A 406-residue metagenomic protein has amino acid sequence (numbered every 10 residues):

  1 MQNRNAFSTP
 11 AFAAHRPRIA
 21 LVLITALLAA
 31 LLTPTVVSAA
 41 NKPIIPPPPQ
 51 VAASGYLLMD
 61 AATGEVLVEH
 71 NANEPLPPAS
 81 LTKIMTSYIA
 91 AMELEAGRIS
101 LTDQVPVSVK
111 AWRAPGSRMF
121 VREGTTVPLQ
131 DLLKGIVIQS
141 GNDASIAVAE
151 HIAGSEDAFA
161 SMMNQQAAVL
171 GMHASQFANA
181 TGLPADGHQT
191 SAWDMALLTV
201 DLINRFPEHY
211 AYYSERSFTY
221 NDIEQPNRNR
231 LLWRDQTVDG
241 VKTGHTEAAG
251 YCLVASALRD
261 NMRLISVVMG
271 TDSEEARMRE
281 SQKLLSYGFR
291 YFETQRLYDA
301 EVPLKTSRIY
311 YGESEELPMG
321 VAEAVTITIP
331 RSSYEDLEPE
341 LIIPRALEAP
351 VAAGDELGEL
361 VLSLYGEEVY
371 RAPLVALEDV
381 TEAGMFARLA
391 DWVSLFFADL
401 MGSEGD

Functional and structural regions predicted by a protein language model:
N3-L23: Bacterial N-terminal signal peptides that target proteins for export
F7-P10, K42-I44, C252: A generic local structural motif
A13-A14, L31-K42: Intrinsically disordered, low-complexity Ser/Thr/Pro-rich tracts
I19-L23, S80, T237: Hydrophobic alpha-helical transmembrane segments of integral membrane proteins, especially multi-pass transporters
V22-L32: Bacterial N-terminal signal peptides
V37-A196, V200-F206, F218-N221: Active-site-adjacent loops and short helices of periplasmic peptidoglycan-processing enzymes
M172-Q176, P184-D406: Domain-terminus/edge residues, biased toward the C-terminal soluble/receptor-binding domains of extracytoplasmic
